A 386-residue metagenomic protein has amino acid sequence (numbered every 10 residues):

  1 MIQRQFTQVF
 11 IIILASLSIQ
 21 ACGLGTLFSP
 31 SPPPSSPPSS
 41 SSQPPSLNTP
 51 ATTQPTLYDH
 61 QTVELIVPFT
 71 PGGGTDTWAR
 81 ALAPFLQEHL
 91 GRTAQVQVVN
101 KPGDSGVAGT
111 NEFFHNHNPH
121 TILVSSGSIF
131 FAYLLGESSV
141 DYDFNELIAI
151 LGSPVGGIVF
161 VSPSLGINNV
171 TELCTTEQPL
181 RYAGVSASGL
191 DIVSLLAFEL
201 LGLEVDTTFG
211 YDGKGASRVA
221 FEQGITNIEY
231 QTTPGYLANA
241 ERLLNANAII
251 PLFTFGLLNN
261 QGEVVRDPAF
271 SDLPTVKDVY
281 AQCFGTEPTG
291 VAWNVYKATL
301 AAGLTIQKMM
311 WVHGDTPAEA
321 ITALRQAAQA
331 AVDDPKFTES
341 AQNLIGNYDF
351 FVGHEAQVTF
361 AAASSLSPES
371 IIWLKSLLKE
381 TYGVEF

Functional and structural regions predicted by a protein language model:
I2-V9: Bacterial N-terminal signal peptides that target proteins for export
F10-A21: Bacterial N-terminal signal peptides
G23-G25: Bacterial signal peptide processing site
P44-L65, P71, G91-A94, H117-T121 (+6 more regions): Immediate post-signal peptide segment of exported/extracytoplasmic ligand-binding proteins
L57, V63, E88-H89, E112-T121 (+3 more regions): Hinge/capping helix and adjacent helix->loop/strand transition within the periplasmic-binding protein
L65-R80, P102-S105, A183-L190: Extracytoplasmic "Venus flytrap"
G184-Q282: Ligand-binding pocket segment of bilobal, Venus flytrap-like solute-binding proteins
A240-V332, E380-F386: C-terminal lobe and pocket-closing loops of periplasmic/extracytoplasmic Venus-flytrap solute-binding proteins
